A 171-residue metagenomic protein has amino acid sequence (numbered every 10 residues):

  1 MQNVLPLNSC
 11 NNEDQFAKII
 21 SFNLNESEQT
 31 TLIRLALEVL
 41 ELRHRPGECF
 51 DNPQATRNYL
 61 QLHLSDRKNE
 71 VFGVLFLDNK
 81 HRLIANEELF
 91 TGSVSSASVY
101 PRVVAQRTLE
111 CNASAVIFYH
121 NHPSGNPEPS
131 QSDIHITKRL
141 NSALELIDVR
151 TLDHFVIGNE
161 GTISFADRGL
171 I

Functional and structural regions predicted by a protein language model:
Q2-C10, K18-R34, N58, K80 (+1 more regions): Active-site-proximal loop/helix of nucleotide/amide-processing enzymes and allied scaffolds
Q29-E88: Long amphipathic N-terminal alpha/beta scaffold segment
